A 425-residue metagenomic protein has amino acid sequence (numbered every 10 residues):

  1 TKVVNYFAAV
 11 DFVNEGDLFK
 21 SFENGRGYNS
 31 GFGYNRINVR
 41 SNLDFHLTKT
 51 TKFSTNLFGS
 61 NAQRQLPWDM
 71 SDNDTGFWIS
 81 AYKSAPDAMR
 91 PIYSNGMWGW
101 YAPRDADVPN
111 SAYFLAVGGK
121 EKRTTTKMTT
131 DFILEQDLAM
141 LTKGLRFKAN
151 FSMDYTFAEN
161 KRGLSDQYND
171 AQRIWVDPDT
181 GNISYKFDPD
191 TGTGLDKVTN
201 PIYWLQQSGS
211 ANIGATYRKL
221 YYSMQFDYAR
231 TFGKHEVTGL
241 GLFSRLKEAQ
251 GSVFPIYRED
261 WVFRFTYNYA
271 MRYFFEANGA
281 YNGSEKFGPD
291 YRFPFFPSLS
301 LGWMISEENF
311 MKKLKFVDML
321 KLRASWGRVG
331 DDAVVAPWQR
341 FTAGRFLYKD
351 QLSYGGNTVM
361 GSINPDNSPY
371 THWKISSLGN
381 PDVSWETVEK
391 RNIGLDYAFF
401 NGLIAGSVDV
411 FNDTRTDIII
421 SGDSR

Functional and structural regions predicted by a protein language model:
T1, G99-V108: Short, charged, low-hydrophobicity "junction" segments
T1-P67: Transmembrane beta-barrel wall of Gram-negative outer-membrane proteins
N42-T50, N56-N61, M70, A106-L164 (+1 more regions): Extracellular/periplasmic, surface-exposed regions of secreted and cell-surface proteins
R64-W78: Low-complexity intrinsically disordered tracts that form flexible linkers/tails across taxa
D74-N95, A102-D105, D154, A158-R162: Replace "related TpsB outer-membrane translocases also match" with "some related outer-membrane beta-barrels such as
F77, M97-G99, I174, P337: Residues in intrinsically disordered, low-complexity segments of regulatory proteins
